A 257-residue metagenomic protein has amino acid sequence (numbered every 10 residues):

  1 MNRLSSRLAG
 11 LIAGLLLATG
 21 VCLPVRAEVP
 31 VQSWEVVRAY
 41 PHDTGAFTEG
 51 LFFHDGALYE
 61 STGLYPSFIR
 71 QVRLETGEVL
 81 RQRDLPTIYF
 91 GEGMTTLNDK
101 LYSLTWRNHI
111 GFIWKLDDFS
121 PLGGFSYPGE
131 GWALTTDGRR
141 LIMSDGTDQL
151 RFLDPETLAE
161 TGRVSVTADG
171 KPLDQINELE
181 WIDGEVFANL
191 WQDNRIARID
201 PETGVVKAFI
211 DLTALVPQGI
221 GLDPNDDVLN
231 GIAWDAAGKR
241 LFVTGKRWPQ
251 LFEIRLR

Functional and structural regions predicted by a protein language model:
A9-G20: Bacterial N-terminal signal peptides
E28-T44, L74-E78: A short helix->beta-strand "capping" segment at the edge of beta-propeller domains
V37-F68, R83-T95, G245-P249: Beta-strand-rich domains and repeat architectures in extracellular enzymes and scaffolds, especially beta-propellers
T44-D55, T87-N98, Y127-R140, S144 (+2 more regions): Beta-rich, blade/repeat-based domains predominating in secreted/periplasmic proteins but also intracellular
E60-L64, L101-N108, M143-T147, A188-Q192 (+1 more regions): Conserved beta-strand positions in repeat-built beta-propeller and related beta-rich domains
R73-G77, K115-F119, P155-L158, D200-G204 (+1 more regions): Short loop/turn segments that connect beta-strands within beta-propeller blades
G77-I113, F119-G131: Blade-loop segments of beta-propeller domains
G111-D169: Hydrophobic, well-structured mid-protein blocks that either form specific transmembrane helices
